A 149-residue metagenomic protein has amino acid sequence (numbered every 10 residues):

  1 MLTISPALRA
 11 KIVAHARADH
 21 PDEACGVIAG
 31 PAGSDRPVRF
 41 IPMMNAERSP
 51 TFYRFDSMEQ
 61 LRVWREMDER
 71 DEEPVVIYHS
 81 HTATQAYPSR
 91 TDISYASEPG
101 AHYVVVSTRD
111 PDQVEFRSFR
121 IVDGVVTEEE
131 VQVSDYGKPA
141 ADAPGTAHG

Functional and structural regions predicted by a protein language model:
M1-P74, A83-G149: Conserved beta-strand-loop surface patch within small alpha/beta domains used for substrate/adaptor or ligand engagement
I77: Conserved, mostly hydrophobic/aromatic
S80: Short, well-ordered beta-to-alpha junction loops that form the rim of enzyme active sites and present histidine/acidic
